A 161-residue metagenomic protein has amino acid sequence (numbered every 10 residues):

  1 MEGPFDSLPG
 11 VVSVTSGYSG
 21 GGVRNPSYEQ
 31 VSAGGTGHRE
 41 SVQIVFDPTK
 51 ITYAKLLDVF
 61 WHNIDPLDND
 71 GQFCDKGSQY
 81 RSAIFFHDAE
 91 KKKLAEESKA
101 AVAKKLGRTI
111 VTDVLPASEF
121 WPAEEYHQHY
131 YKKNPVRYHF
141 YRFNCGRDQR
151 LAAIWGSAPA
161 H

Functional and structural regions predicted by a protein language model:
M1-H161: Flexible coil/turn and secondary-structure edge motifs
